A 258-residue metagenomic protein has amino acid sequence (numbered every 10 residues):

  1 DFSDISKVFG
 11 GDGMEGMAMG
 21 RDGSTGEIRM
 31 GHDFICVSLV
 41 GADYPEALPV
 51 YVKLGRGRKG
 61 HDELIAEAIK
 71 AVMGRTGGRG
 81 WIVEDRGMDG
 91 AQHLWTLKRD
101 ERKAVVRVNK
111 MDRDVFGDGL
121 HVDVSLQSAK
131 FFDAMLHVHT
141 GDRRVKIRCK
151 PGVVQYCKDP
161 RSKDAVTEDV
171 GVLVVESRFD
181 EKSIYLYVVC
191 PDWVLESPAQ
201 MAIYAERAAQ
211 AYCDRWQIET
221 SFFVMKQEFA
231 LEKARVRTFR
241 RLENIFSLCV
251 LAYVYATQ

Functional and structural regions predicted by a protein language model:
D1-L48: Structured nucleic-acid-interacting core domains from mobile-element enzymes and related host factors, especially RNase
K7-G13, V40-Q258: Single, function-defining residue in the core of a domain
